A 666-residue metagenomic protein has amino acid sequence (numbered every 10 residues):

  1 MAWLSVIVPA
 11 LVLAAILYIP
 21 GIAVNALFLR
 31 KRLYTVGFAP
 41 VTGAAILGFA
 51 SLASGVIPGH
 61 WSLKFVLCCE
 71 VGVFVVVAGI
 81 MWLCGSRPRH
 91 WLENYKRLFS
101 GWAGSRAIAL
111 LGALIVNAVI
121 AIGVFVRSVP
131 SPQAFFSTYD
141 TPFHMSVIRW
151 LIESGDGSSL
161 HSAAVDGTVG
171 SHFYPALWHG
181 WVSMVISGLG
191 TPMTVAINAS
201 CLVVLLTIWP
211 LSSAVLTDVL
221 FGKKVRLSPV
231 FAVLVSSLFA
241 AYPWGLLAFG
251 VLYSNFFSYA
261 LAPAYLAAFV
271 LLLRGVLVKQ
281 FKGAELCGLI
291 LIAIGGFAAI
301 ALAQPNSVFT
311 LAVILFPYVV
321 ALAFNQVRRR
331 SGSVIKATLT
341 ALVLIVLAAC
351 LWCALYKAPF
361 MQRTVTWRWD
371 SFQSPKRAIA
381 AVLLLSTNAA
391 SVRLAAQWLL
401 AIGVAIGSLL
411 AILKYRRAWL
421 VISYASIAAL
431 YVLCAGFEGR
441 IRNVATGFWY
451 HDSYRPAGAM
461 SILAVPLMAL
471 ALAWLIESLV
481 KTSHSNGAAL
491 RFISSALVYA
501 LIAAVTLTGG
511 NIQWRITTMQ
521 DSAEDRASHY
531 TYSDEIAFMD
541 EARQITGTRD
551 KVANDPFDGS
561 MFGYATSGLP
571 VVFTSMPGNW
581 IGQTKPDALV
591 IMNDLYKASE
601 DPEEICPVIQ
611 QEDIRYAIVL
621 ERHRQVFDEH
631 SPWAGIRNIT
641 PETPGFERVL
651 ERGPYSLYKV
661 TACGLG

Functional and structural regions predicted by a protein language model:
M1-A103: Membrane-embedded, hydrophobic transmembrane alpha-helices
A2-L4, D140, F249, Y253 (+2 more regions): Transmembrane catalytic cores of multi-pass membrane glycosyltransferases and polysaccharide-assembly enzymes
V12, Y18, A504, T508-G666: Extracytoplasmic
I46-A50, V119-V129, S154, S228-A248 (+4 more regions): Membrane-interface helix-loop junctions at the exits of transmembrane helices
I57-V66, S131-S137, W244-F257, T364-V392 (+2 more regions): Membrane-helix boundary/interfacial segments in multi-pass membrane proteins
L114-A260, K279-Q280, T518-H529: Active-site lumenal/periplasmic loops and adjacent helix-entry segments of GT-C-fold, multi-pass membrane
V319-V320, Q397-A428: Hydrophobic, aromatic-rich transmembrane alpha-helices and their immediate juxtamembrane boundary segments
A341-L347, L475-I512: Signature aromatic-anchored transmembrane alpha helix within multi-pass, membrane-resident enzymes that catalyze glycan
